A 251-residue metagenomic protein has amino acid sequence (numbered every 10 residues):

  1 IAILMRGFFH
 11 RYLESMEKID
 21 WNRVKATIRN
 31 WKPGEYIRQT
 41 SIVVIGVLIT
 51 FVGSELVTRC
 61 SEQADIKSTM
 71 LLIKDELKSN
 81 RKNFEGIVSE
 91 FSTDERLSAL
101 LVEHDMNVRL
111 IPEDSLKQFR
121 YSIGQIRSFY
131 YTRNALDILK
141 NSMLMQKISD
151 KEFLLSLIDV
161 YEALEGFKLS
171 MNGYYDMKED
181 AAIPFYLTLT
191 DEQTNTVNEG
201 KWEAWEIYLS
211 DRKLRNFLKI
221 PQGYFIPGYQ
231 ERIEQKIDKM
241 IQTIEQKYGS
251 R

Functional and structural regions predicted by a protein language model:
A2-N30, G34, E55-R251: Long, hydrophobic alpha-helical segments that serve as membrane-spanning/inserting helices
Q39-G53: Hydrophobic membrane-insertion alpha-helices, especially the h-region of bacterial N-terminal signal peptides
